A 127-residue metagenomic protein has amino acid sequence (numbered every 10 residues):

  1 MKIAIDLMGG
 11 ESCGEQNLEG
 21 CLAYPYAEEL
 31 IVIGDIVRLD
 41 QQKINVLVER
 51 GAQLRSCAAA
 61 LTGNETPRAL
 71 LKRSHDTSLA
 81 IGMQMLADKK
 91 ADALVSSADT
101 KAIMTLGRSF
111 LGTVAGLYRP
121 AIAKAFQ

Functional and structural regions predicted by a protein language model:
M1-R108: Contiguous, glycine/small-aliphatic-enriched amphipathic segments in soluble metabolic enzymes
M104-Q127: Short, acidic/small-residue loops that bind anionic groups at enzyme active sites
